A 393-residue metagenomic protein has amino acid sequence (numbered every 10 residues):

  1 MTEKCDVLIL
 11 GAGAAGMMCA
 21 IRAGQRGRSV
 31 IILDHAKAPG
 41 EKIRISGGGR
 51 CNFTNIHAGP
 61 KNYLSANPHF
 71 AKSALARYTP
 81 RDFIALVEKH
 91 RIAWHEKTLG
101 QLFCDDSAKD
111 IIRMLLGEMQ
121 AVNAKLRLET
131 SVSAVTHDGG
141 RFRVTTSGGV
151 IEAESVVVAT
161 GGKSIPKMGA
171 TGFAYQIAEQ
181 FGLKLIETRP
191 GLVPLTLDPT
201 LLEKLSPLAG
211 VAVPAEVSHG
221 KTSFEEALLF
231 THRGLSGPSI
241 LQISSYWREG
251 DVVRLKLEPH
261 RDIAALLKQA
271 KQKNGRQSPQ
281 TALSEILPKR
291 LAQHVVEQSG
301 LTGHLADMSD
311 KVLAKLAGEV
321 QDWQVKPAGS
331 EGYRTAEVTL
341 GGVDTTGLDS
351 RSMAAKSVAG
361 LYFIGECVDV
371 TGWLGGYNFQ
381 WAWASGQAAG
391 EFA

Functional and structural regions predicted by a protein language model:
C5-I32, A389-A393: N-terminal Rossmann-like FAD-binding beta1-loop-alpha1 element of flavoenzymes
L8-L10, L33, V132, V150-K167 (+3 more regions): Short hydrophobic core segments
G24-G48: Glycine-rich FAD pyrophosphate-binding loop
K37-P39, R44-I45, F53-P60, A93 (+2 more regions): An anion/pyrophosphate-binding glycine-rich loop and adjacent beta-alpha core in soluble alpha-beta enzymes
R50-E96: Glycine-rich active-site loop/strand segments that organize a redox cofactor
R77-S155: Feature captures the FAD/FMN-dependent oxidoreductase FAD-binding
L128, H294-T371: A glycine-rich dinucleotide-binding beta-alpha-beta segment and adjacent secondary-structure elements that constitute
S164-I177, F181, V370-A393: A conserved FAD-binding loop/helix module that cradles the flavin
